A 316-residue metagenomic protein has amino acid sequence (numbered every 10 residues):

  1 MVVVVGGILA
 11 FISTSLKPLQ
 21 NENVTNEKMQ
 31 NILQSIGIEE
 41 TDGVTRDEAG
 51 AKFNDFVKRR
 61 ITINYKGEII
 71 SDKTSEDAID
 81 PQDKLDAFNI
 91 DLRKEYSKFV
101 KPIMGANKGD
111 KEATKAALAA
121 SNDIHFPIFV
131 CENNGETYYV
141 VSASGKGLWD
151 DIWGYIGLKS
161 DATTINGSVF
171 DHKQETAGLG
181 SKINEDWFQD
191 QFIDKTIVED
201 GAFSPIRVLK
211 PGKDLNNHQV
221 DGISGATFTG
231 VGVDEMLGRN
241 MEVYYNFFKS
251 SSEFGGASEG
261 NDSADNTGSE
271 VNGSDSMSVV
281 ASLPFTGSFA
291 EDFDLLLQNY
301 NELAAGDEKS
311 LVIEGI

Functional and structural regions predicted by a protein language model:
M1-I316: Flexible, solvent-exposed loop/hinge segments and secondary-structure transition points
